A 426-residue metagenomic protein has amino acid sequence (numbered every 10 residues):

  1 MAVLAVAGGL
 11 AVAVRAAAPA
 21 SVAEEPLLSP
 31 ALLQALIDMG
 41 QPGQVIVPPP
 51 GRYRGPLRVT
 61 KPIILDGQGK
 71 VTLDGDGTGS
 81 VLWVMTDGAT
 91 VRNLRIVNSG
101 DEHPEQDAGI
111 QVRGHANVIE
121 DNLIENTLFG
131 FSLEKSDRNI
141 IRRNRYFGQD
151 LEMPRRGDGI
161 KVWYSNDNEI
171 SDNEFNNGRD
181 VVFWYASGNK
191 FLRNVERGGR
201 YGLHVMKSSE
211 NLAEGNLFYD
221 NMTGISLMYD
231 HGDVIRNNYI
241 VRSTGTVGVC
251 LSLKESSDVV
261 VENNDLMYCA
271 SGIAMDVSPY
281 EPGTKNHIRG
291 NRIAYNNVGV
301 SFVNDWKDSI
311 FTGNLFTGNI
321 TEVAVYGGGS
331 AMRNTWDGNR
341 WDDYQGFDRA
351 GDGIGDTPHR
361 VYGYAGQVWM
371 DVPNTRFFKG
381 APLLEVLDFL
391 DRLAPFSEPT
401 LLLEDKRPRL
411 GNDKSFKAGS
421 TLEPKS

Functional and structural regions predicted by a protein language model:
A2-A11: Bacterial N-terminal signal peptides
A20-R58: Acidic Gly/Asp/Thr-rich repetitive segments characteristic of extracellular carbohydrate-active and adhesion proteins
D38-M39, Y53-I64, L73-N117, F129-K135 (+1 more regions): Extracellular beta-strand-rich solenoid/capping regions of secreted or surface-exposed proteins that bind or remodel
G43-V45, P50, P56, P62 (+20 more regions): Detector for repetitive beta-architecture
V47, R58, D66, D74 (+21 more regions): Extracellular beta-strand solenoid repeats
G75-W83, H103-Q111, N126-F129, L133 (+8 more regions): Extracellular beta-strand/beta-solenoid scaffold signature
T246, C250, I273-E281, H287 (+2 more regions): Functionally critical loop-and-helix segments that line ligand-binding/catalytic clefts of soluble enzyme domains
